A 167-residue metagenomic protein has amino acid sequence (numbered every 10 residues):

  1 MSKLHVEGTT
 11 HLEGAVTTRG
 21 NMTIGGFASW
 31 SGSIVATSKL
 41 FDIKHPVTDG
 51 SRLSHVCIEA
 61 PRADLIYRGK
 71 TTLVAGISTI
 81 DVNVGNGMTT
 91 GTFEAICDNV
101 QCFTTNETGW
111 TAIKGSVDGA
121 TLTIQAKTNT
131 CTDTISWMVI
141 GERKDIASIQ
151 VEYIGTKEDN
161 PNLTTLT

Functional and structural regions predicted by a protein language model:
M1-G32: Register-specific beta-strand positions within repetitive beta-rich fiber domains
T10-H11, G26-T167: Extracellular receptor-binding modules and their adjoining Ser/Thr/Gly/Asp/Asn-rich linkers
